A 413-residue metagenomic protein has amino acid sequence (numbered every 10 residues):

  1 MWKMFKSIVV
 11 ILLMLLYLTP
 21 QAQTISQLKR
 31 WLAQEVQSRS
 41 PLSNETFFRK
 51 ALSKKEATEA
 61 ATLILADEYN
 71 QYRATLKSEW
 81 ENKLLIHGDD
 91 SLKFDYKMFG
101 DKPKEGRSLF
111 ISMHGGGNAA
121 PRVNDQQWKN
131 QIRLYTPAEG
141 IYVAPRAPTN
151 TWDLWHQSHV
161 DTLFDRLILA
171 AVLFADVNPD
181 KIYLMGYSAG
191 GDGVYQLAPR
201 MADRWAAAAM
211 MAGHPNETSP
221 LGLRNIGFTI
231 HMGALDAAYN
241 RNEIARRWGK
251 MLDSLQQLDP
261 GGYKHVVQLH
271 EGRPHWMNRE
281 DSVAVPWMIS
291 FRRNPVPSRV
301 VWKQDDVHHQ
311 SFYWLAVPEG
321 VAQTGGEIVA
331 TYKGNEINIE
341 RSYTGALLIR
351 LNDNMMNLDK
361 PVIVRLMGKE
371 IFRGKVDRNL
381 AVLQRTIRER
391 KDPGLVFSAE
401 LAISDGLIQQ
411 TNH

Functional and structural regions predicted by a protein language model:
Q23-S108, D377-V396, I403-H413: A domain-start/cap signature at the N-terminus of enzymes
G100-E105, W152-A189, R200-R204: Gly/Ser-rich "nucleophile elbow"/oxyanion-hole loop immediately N-terminal to the catalytic nucleophile in hydrolases
G106-L173: Active-site machinery of serine-nucleophile hydrolases
G193-L197: Hydrolases whose catalytic domains are alpha/beta-hydrolase-1, hotdog thioesterase, or metallo-beta-lactamase-like
D203-P215: A conserved short beta-strand
T229-G233: Short beta-strand/loop motif that positions the catalytic acidic residue of the alpha/beta-hydrolase fold
A237, E243-A245, G249, L255-N338 (+2 more regions): C-terminal catalytic histidine-bearing segment of alpha/beta-hydrolase fold enzymes
K303-H413: C-terminal beta-sandwich/jelly-roll accessory domains of carbohydrate-active enzymes
